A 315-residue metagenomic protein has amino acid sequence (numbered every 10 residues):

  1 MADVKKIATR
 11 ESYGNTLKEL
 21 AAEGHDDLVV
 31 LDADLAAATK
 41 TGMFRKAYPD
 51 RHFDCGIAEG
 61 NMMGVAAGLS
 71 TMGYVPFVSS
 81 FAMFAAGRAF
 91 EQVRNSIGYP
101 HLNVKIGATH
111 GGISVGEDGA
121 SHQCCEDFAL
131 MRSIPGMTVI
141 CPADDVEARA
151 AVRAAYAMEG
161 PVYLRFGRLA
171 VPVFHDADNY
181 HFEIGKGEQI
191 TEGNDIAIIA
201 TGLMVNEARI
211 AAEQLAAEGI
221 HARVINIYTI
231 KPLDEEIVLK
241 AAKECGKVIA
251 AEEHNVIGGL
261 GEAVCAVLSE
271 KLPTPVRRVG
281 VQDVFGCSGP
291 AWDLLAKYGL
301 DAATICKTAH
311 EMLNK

Functional and structural regions predicted by a protein language model:
M1-R165, A170, N179-H181: Thiamine diphosphate
E11, L35-G42, K46, V115-G116 (+1 more regions): Thiamine diphosphate
